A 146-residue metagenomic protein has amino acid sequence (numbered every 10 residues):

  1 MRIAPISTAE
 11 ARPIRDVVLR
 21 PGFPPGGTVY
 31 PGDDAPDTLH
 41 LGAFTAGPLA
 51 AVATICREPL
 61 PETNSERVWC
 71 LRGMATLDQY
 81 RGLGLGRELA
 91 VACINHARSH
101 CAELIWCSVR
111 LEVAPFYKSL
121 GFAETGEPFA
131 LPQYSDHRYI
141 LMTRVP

Functional and structural regions predicted by a protein language model:
M1-L49: Short amphipathic alpha-helix that is part of the acyltransferase structural core
R15, Y117-K118, F122: Conserved active-site tyrosine of GNAT-family acetyltransferases
G26, T38-G42, V52, G73 (+2 more regions): Short hydrophobic/aromatic beta-strand element in the GNAT-like acyltransferase core that lines or flanks the acyl-donor
G42, P48-P59, C70-A75: Conserved beta-strand in the GNAT
R72, R81, E112-S119: Acidic/histidine-enriched, beta-strand-rich ligand/metal-binding domains
T76, G82-N95: Conserved acetyl-CoA-binding loop-helix of GNAT-fold acetyltransferases
A90, A97-R110: Conserved GNAT acetyl-CoA-binding A-motif
S108, A123-L141: Conserved catalytic-core motifs of GNAT/GCN5-like acyltransferases
